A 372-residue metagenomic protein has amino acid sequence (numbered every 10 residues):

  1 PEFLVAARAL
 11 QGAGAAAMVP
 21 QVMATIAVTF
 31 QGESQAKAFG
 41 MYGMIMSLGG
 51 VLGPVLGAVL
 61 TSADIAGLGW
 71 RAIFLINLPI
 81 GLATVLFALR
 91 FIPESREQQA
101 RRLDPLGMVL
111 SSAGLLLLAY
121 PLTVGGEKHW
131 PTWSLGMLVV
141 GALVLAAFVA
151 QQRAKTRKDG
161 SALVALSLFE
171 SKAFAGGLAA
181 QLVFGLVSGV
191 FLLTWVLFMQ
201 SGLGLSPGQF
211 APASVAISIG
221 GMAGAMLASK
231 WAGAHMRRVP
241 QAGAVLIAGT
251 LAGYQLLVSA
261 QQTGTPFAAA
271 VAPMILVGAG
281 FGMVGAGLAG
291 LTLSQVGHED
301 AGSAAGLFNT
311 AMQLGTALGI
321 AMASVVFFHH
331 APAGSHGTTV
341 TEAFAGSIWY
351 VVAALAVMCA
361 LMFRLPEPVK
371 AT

Functional and structural regions predicted by a protein language model:
P1-L106: Helix-loop-helix hairpins in multi-pass membrane proteins, especially solute transporters
F3, V144, R157-G334, V340-V369: 12-transmembrane solute porter fold
A6-A7, V19, M41, I45 (+10 more regions): Hydrophobic core positions of alpha-helical segments in small-molecule transporters and transporter systems
Q11-G12, G40-G50, G107, S111 (+5 more regions): Structural signature of transmembrane alpha-helices in multi-pass secondary transporters
P20, M46-A58, L115, L193 (+2 more regions): Glycine/proline-centered helix-kink
T25, V59, F91, Y120 (+3 more regions): A residue-level signal for alpha-helical anchor/packing sites in multi-pass solute transporters
V28, T61-L68, T123-H129, L203 (+3 more regions): Membrane-helix boundary and inter-helical linker elements of multi-pass secondary transporters
A63, G67-A179, V187, S206 (+2 more regions): Hydrophobic transmembrane-helix bundles of small-molecule transporters
